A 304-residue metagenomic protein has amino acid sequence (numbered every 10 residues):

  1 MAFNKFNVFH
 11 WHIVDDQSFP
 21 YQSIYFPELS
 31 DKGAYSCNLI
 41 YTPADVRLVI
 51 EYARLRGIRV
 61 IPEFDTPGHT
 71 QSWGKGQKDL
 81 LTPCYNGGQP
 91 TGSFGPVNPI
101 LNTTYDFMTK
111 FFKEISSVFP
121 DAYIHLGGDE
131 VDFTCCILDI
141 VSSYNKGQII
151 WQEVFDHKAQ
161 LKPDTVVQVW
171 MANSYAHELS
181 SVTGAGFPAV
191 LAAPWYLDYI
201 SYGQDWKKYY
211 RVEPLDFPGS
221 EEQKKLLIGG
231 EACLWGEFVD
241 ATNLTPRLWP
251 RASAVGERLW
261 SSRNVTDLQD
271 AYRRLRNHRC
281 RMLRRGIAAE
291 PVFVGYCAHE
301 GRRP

Functional and structural regions predicted by a protein language model:
M1-Y144: Substrate-binding cleft of carbohydrate-active enzyme catalytic domains
D15-D16, T66-G68, F155-D156, Y196 (+1 more regions): Conserved beta-strand edge residues that scaffold enzyme active sites
S18-P20, T70-S72, K158-Q160, I200 (+1 more regions): Short secondary-structure boundary/hinge segments and terminal tails
K113, S117-S181: Gly/Pro-rich turn-and-neighbor structural signature
Q148-E153, Q160-P304: Flexible, acidic glycine-rich loops studded with aromatic residues
